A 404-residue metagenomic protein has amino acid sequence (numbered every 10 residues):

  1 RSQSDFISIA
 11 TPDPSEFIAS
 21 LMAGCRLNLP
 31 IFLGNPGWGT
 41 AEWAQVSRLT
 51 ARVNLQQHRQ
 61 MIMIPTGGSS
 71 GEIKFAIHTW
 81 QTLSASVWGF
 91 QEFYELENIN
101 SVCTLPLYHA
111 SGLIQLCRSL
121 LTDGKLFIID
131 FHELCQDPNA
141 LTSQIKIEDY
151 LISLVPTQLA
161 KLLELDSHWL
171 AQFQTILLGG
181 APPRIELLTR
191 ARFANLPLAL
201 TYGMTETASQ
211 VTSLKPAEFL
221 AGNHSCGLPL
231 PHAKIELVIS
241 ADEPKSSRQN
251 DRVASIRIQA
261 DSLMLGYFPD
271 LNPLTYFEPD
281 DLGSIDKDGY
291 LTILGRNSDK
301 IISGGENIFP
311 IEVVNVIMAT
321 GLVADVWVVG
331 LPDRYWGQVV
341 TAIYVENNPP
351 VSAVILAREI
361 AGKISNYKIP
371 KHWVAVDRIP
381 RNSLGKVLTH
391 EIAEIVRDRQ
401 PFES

Functional and structural regions predicted by a protein language model:
R1-G37, T104, N307: Conserved AMP-binding/adenylate-forming
I9, L282-K368, R378: AMP-binding/adenylate-forming catalytic core of the ANL superfamily
P30, R48-T50, K74-L162, T175 (+1 more regions): AMP-binding/adenylate-forming
Q60-F75: Conserved adenylation A10 loop of the ANL superfamily
S153, L163-A221: Gly/Ser/Thr-rich phosphate-binding loop
G222, K234-Q259, K287-D288, P349-A353 (+1 more regions): Conserved beta-loop-beta connector loops within the AMP-binding
P229, E243-T275, E306-I308: Conserved ATP/PPi-binding loop(s) of AMP-dependent carboxylate-activating enzymes
I364, P370, V376-V396: Flexible lysine-rich "adenylation lid" loop at the C-terminal edge of ANL adenylation domains
